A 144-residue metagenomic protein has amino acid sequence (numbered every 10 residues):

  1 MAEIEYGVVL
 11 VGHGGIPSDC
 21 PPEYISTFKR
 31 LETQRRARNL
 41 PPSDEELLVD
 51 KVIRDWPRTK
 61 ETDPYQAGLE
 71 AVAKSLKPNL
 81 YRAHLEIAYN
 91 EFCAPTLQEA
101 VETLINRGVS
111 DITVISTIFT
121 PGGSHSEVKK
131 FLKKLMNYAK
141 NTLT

Functional and structural regions predicted by a protein language model:
M1-T144: Active-site-proximal alpha-helix that buttresses catalytic centers in soluble enzyme cores
